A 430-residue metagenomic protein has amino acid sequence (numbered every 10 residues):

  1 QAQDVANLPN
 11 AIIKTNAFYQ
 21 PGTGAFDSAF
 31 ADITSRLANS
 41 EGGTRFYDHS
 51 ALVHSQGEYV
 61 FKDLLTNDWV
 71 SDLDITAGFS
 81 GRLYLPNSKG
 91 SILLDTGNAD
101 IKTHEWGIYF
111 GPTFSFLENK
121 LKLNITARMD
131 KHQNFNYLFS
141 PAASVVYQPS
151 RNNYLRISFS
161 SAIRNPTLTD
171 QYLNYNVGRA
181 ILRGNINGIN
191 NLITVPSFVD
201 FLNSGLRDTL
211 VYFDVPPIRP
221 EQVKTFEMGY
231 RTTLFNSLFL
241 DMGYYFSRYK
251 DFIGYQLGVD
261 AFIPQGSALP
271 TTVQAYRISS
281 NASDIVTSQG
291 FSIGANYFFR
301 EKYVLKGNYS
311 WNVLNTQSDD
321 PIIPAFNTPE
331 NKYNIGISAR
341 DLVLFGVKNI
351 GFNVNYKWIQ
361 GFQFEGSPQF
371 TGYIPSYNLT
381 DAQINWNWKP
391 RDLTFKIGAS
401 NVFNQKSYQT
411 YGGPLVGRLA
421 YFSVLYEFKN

Functional and structural regions predicted by a protein language model:
D4-K122, S267-V286, F352, Q369-F370: Outer-membrane beta-barrel transmembrane domain signature of Gram-negative proteins, especially the mid-to-C-terminal
S55-F61, I108-F114, A143-Y147, M228-T232 (+8 more regions): Residues on the lipid-exposed face of transmembrane beta-strands in outer-membrane beta-barrel proteins
K62-D74, F116-L121, R151-N152, F235-S237 (+4 more regions): Short loop/turn motifs that connect adjacent beta-strands in outer-membrane beta-barrel proteins
D74-Y84, A99-V146, A295-W311, F395: Surface-exposed extracellular loop regions of Gram-negative outer-membrane beta-barrel proteins
G81-N87, F116, A127-Q133, S161-N165 (+8 more regions): Transmembrane beta-strands of outer-membrane beta-barrel pores
F116-N119, D241-Q363, L425-E427: Gram-negative outer-membrane beta-barrel transporters
R156, N187-A275: Membrane-embedded beta-barrel scaffold of Gram-negative outer-membrane proteins
P324-N430: Conserved C-terminal beta-signal and adjacent last beta-strands/turns of outer-membrane beta-barrel proteins
